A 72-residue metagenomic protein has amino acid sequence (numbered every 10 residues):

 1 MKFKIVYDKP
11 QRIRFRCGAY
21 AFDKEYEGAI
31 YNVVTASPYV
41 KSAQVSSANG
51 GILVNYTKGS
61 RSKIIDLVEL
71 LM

Functional and structural regions predicted by a protein language model:
M1-K4, G18-Y20: Acidic, low-complexity/disordered tracts enriched in E/D and polar residues
K2, R12-F15, I30-G51, N55: Short acidic amphipathic segments
V6-K9: C-terminal low-complexity, charged extensions that often adopt amphipathic alpha-helices
R16-Y26: Short, surface-exposed ligand-recognition loops at beta-strand->loop->(often short) alpha-helix junctions that present
Y20-F22, G50, G59-R61: Generic "edge-of-domain/loop-turn" microfeature
K24, G28, S62-I65: Short, well-ordered alpha-helical segments
E25-E27, K41, E69: Glutamate identity and glutamate-enriched acidic tracts
K58-M72: Charge-rich, low-aromatic oligomerization/scaffolding segments with amphipathic character
